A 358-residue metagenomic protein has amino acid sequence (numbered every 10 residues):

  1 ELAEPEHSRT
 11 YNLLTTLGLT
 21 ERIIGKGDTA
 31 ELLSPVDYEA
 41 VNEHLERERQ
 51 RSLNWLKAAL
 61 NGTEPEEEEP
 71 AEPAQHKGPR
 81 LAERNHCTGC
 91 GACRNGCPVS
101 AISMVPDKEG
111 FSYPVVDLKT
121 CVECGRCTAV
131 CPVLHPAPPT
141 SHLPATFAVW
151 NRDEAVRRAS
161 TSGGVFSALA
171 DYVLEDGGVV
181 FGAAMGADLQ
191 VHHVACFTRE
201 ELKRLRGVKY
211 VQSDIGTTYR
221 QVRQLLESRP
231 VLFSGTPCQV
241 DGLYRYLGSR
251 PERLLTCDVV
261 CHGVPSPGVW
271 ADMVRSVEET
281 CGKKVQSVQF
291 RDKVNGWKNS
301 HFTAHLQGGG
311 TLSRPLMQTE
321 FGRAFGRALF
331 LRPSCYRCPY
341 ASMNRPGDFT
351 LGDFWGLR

Functional and structural regions predicted by a protein language model:
E1-A74: Active-site anion-handling motifs in enzyme catalytic cores
R9-T10, S52, H86-G89, C93 (+7 more regions): General structural feature for long, well-ordered alpha-helical segments within catalytic domains of soluble enzymes
L14, C97, V173-L174: A generic structural signal for well-ordered alpha-helical segments
H44, E48, A82-N85, G89 (+4 more regions): Catalytic cores of large soluble enzymes that bind and process phosphate-bearing ligands
E69-G91, I102-E123, Q318-R323: Ferredoxin-like iron-sulfur electron-transfer modules
P79-R80, A92-V115, R126-H142, D348-F349: Iron-sulfur cluster-binding cysteine motifs and their immediate structural context in ferredoxin-like electron-transfer
N85-S100, V122-L134, T236-G242, L331-S342: Local cysteine-cluster metal-coordination motifs and their immediate loop/turn environment, predominantly Fe-S cluster
P138-R358: Iron-sulfur-associated redox domains of electron-transfer enzymes in respiratory and anaerobic energy metabolism
